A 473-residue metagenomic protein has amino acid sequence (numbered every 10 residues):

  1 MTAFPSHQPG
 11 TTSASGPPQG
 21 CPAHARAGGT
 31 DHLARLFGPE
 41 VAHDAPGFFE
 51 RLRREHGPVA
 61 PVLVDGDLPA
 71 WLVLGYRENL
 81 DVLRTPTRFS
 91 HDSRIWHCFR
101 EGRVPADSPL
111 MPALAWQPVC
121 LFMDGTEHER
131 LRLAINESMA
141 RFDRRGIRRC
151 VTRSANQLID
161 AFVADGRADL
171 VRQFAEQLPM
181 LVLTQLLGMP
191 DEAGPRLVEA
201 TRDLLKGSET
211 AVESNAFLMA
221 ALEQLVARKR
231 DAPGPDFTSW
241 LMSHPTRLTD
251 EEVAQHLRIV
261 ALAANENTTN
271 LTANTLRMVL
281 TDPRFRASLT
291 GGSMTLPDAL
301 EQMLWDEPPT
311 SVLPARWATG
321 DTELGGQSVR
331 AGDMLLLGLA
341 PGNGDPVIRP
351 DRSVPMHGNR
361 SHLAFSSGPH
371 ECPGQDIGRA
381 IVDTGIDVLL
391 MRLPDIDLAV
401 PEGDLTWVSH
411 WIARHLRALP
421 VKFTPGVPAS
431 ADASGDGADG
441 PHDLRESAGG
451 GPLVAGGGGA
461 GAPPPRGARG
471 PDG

Functional and structural regions predicted by a protein language model:
T2-G473: Cytochrome P450
